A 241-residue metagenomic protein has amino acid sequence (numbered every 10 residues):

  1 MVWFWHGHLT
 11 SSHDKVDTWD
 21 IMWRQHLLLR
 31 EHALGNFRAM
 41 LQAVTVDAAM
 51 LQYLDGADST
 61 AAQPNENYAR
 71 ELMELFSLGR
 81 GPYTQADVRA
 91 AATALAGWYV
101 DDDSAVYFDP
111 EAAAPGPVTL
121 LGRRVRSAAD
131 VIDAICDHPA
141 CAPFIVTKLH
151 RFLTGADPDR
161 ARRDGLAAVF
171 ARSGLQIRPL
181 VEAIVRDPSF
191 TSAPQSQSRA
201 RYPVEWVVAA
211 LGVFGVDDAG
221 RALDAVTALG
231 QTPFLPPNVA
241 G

Functional and structural regions predicted by a protein language model:
M1-M22, H26-D159: Non-catalytic, conformational "gating/processing" segments within enzyme and secreted inhibitor domains
L29-A33, V169-R178: Short, mixed-charge aromatic SLiMs
N36, R126-S127, L175-Q176, S189 (+1 more regions): Alpha-helix capping and helix-coil boundary motifs
L41, R89, D164, R178-V181: Generic structural signal for individual residues within well-ordered alpha-helical segments across diverse proteins
T84, D102-D103, I177-P179, S192-A193: Acidic/polar loop patches that form or flank catalytic/metal-binding clefts of enzymes that bind anionic ligands
A142, V146-S173, V181-G241: Flexible, low-complexity segments enriched for small/polar residues
